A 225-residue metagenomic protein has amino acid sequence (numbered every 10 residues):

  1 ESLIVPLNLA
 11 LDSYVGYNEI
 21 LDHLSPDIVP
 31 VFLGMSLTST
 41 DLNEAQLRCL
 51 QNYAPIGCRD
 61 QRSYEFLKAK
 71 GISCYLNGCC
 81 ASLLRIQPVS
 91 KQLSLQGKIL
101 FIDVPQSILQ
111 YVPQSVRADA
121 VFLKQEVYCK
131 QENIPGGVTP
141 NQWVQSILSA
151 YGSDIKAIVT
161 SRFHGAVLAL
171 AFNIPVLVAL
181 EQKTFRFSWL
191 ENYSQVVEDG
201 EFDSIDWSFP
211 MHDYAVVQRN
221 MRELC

Functional and structural regions predicted by a protein language model:
E1-C225: Active-site anion-handling motifs in enzyme catalytic cores
